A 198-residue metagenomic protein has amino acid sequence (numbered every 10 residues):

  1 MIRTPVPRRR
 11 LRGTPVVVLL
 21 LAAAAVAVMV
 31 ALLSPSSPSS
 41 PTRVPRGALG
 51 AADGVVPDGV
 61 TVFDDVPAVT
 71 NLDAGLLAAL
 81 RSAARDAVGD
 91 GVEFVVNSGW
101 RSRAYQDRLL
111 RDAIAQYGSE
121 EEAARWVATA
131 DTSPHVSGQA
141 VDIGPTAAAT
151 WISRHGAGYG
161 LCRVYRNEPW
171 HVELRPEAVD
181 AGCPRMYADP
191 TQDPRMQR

Functional and structural regions predicted by a protein language model:
M1-T14: Terminal targeting segments of Actinobacterial cell-envelope proteins
P15-L32: Hydrophobic membrane-insertion alpha-helices, especially the h-region of bacterial N-terminal signal peptides
P35-R198: Cell-envelope/glycan interface and biosynthesis
